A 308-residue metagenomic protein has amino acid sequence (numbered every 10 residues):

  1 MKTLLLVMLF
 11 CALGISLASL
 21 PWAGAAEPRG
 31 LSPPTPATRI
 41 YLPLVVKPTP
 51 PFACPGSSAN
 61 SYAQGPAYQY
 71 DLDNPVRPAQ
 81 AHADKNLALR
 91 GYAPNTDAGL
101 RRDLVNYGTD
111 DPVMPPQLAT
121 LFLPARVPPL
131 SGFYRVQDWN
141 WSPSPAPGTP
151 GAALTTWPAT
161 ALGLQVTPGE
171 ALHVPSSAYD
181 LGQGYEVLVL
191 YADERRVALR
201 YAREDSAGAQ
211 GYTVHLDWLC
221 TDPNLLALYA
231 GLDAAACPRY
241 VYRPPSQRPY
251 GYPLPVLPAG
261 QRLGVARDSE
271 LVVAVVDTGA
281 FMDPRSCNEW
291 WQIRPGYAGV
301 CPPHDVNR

Functional and structural regions predicted by a protein language model:
V7-S19: Bacterial N-terminal signal peptides
A18-S32: Signal peptide processing junction and immediate N-terminal pro/mature segment of secreted/exported proteins
T38-I40: Extracellular calcium-associated, cysteine-rich motifs in secreted modular proteins
P43: Conserved functional hotspot residues at active sites or interaction interfaces
F52-D305: Contiguous, well-folded functional domains in the mature portion of proteins
